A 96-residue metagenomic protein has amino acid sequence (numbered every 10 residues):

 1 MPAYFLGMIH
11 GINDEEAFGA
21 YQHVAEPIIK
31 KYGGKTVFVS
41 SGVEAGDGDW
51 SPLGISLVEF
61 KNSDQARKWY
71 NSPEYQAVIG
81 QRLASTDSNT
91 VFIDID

Functional and structural regions predicted by a protein language model:
M1-L57, K61-N71, D94-D96: Short S/T/G/P-rich N-terminal loop/turn motif that feeds into the first structured element of a domain
S63-V91: C-terminal structural segments of small proteins and small subunits
